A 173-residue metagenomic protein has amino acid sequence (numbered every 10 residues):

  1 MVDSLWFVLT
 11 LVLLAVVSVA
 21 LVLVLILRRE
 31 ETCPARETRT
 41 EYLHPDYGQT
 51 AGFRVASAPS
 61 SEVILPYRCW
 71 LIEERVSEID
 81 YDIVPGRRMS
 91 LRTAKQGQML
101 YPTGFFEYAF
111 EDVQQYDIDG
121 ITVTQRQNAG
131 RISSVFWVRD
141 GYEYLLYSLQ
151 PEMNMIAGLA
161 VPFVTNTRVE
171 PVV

Functional and structural regions predicted by a protein language model:
M1-L11: Feature marks short, highly hydrophobic, charge-poor N-terminal signal-anchor/signal peptide-like helices that anchor
V12-L21: Core hydrophobic alpha-helical transmembrane segments of single-pass membrane proteins
L21-R28: Juxtamembrane cytosolic interface motif at the C-terminal end of transmembrane helices
E30-S134, V138-R139: Short, solvent-exposed recognition patches
D140-V173: Surface-exposed amphipathic alpha-helical segments
